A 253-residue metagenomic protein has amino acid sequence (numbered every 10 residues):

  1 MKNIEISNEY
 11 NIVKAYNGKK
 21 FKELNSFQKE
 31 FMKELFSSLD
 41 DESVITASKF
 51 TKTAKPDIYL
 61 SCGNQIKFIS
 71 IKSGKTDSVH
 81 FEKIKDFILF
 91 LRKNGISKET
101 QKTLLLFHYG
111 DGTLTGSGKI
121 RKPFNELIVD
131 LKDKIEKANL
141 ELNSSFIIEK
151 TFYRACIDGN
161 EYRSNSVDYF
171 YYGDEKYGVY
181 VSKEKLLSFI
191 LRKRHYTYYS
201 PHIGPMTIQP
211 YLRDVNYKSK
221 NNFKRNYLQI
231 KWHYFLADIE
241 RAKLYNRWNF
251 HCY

Functional and structural regions predicted by a protein language model:
M1-P56, S61-K67, K72-Y253: Short, positively charged
